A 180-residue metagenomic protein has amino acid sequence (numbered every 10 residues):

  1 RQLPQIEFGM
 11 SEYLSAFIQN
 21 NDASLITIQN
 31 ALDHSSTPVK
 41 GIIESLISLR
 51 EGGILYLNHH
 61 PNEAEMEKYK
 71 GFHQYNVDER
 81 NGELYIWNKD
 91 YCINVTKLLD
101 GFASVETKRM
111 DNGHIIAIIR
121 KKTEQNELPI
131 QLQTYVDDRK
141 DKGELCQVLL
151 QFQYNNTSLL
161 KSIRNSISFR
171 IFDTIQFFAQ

Functional and structural regions predicted by a protein language model:
R1-L14: Class I SAM-dependent methyltransferase SAM/SAH-binding core
P4, I54-L84: Conserved class I S-adenosyl-L-methionine
Y13-N21: Short amphipathic alpha-helix with an adjacent loop that forms part of the alpha/beta core around
T27: A conserved beta-strand element that flanks and buttresses the S-adenosyl-L-methionine
D33-S35: A short His-aromatic
V39-I54: A short glycine-rich, Lys/Arg-flanked "PGG" loop and its adjoining helix->strand segment in the class I
Y75-A103: Short alpha-helix
D137-Q180: Boundary detector for helix-to-coil junctions that initiate low-complexity/charged tails
